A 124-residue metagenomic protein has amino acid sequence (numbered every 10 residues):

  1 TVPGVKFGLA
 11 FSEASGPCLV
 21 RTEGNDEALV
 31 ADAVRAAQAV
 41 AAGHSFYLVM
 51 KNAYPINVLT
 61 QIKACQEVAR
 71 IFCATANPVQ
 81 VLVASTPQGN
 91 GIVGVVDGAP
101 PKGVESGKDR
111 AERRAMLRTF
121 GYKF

Functional and structural regions predicted by a protein language model:
T1-R110, R114-F124: Conserved mixed alpha/beta catalytic, RNA-binding, or beta-rich assembly cores of soluble enzyme, regulatory
